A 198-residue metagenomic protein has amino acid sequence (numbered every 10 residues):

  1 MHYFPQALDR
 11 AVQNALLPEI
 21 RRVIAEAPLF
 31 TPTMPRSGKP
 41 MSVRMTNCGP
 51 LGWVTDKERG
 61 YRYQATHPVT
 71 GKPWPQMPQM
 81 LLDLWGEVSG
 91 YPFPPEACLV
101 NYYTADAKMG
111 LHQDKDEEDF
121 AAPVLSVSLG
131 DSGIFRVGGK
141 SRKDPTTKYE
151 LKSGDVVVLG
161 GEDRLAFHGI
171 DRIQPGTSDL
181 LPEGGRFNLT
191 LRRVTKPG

Functional and structural regions predicted by a protein language model:
M1-G198: Non-heme Fe(II) oxygenase metal-center motifs and adjacent flexible, charged/small-residue loops
